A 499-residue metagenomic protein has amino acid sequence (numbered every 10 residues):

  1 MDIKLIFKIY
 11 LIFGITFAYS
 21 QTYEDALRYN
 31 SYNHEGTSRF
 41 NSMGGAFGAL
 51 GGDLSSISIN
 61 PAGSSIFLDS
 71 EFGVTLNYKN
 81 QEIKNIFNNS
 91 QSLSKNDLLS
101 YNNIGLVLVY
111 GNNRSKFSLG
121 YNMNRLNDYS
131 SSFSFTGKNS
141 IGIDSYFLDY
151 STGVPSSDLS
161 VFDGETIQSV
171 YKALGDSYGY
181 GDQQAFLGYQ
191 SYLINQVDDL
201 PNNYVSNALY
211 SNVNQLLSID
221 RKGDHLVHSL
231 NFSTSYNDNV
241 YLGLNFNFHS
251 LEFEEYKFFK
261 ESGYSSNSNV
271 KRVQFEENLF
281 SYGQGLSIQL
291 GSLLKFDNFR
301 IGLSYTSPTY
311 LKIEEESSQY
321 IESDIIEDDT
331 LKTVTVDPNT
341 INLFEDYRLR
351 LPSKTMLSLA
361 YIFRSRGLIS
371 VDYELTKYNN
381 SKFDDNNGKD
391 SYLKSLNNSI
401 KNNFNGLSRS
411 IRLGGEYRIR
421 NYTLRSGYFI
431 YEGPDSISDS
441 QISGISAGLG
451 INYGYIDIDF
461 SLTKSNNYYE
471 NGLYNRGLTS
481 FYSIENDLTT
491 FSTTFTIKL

Functional and structural regions predicted by a protein language model:
M1-A26, F495, L499: Bacterial Sec-dependent N-terminal signal peptides
Y10-A18, A62, L76, L449: Residue-level signal for alpha-helical transmembrane segments in multi-pass membrane proteins
G14, G51, E82, V240 (+1 more regions): A generic secondary-structure signal for well-formed alpha-helical elements
Q21-E35, F40-N41, V107-L499: Outer-membrane beta-barrel porins/channels
S38, L50-I59, S65-I141, G223-L226: Outer-membrane beta-barrel translocator/receptor signature
I59-N60, T479: Short structured motifs
